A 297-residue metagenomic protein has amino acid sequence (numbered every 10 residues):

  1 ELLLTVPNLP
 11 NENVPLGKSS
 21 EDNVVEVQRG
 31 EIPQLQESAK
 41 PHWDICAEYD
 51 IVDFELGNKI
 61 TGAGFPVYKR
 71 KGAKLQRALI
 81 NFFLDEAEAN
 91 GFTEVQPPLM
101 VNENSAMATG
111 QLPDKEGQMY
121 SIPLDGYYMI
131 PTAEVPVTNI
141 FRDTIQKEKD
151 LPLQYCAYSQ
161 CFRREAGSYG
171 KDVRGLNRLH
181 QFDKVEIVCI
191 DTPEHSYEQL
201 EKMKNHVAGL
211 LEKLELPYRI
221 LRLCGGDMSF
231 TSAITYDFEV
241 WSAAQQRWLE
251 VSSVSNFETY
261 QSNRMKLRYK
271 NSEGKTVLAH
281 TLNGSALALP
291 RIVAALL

Functional and structural regions predicted by a protein language model:
E1-P33, A47, I51, E55: N-terminal alpha-helical targeting/anchoring segments
Q28-L297: TRNA-recognition modules of translation machinery and tRNA-sensing kinases, especially anticodon-binding
